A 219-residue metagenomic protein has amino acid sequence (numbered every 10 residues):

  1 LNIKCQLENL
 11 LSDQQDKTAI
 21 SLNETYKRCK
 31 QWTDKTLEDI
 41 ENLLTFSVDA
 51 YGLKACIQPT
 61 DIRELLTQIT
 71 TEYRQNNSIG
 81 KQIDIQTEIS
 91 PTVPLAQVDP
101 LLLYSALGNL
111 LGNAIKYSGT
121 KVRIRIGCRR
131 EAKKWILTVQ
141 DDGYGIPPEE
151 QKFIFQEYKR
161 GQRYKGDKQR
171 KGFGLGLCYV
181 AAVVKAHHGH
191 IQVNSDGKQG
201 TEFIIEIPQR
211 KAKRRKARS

Functional and structural regions predicted by a protein language model:
R28-T36: Short alpha-helical segment of the dimerization/phosphotransfer core of two-component systems
Y51-C56, L95-V98: Conserved micro-motifs of the catalytic ATP-binding
Q58, Q82-P94: Conserved catalytic submotifs in the C-terminal HATPase_c
A114-I115: Short helix-loop "hinge" at the ATP-lid/N-box region of the Bergerat-fold HATPase_c
K121-K133: Short beta-strand/loop element within the Bergerat-fold HATPase_c
I146-Y158: Short conserved segment of the HATPase_c
